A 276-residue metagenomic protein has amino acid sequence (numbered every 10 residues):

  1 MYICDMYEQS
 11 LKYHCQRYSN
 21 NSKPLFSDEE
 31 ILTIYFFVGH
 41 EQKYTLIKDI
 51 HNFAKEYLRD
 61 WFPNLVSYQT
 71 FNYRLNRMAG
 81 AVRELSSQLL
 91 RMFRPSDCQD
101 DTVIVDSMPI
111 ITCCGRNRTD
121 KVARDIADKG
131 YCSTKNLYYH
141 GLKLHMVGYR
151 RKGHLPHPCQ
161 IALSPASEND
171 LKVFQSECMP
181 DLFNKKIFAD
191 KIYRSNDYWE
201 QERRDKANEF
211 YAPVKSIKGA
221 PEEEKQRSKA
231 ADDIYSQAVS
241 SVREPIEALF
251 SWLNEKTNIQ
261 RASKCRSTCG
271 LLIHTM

Functional and structural regions predicted by a protein language model:
M1-M276: Short alpha-helical elements
